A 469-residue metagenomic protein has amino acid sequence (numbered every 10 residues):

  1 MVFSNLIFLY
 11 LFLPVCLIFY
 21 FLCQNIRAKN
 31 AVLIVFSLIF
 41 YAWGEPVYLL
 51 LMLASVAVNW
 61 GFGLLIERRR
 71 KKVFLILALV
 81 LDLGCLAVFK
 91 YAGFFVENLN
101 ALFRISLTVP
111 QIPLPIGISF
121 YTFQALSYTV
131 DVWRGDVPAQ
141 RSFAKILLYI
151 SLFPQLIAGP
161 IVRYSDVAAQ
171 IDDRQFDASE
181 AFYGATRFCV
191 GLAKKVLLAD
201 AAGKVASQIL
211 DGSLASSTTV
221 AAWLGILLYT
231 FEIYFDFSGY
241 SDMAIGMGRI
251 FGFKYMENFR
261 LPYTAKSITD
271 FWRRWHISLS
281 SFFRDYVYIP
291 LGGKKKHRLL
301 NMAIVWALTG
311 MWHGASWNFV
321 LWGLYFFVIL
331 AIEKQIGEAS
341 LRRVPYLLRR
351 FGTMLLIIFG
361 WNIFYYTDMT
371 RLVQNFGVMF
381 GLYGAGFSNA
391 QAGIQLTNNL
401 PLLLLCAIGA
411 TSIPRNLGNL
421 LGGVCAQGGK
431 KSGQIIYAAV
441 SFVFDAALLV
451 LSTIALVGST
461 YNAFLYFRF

Functional and structural regions predicted by a protein language model:
M1-R468: Membrane-embedded transmembrane alpha-helical bundles that form the catalytic cores of multi-pass lipid-modifying
